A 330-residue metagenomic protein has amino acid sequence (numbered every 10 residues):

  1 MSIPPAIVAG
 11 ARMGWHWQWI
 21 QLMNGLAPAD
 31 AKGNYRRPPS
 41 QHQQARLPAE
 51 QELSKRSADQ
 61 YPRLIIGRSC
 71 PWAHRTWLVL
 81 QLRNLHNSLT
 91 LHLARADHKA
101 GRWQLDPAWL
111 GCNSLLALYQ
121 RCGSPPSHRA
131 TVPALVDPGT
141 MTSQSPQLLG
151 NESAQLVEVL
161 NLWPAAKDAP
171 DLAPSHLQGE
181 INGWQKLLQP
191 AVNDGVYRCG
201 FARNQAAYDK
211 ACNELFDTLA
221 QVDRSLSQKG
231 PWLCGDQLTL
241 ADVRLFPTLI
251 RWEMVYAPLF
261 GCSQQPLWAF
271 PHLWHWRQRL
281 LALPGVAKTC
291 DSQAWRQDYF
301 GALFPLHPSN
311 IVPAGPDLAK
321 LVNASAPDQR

Functional and structural regions predicted by a protein language model:
M1-D223, S227-L233, F304-R330: GST-like domain detector, emphasizing the conserved glutathione-binding G-site in the N-terminal thioredoxin-like
R95, P284, Q293: Residues at the C-termini of beta-strands that transition into short coil/loop
A166, R224-D236, A257-L259, L283-C290: Surface-exposed helix-capping loop/turn segments at secondary-structure junctions
L233-L259, P266, L280: GST superfamily/GST-like fold recognition
L273-W276: Intrinsically disordered, low-complexity polar regions and short flexible loop motifs
